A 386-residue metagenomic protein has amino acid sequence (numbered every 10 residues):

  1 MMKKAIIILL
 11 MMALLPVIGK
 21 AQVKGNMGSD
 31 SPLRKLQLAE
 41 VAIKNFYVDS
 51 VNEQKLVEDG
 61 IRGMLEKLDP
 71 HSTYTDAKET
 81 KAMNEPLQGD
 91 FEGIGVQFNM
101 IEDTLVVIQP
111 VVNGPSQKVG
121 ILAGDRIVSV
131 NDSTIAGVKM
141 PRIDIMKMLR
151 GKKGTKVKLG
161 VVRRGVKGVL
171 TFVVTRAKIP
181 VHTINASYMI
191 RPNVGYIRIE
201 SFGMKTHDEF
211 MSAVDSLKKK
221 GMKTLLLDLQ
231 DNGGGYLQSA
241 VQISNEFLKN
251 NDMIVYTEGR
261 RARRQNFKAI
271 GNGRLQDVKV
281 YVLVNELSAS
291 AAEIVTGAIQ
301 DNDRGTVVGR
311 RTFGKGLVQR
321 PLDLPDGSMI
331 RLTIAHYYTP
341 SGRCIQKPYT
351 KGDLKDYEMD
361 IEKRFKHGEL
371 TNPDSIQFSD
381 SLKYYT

Functional and structural regions predicted by a protein language model:
M1-S29: Bacterial Sec-dependent N-terminal signal peptides
A21-P32, L36-E53, D76, V106-Q109 (+3 more regions): Cleft-lining beta-strand/loop regions that shape enzyme active-site pockets
V51-L68: An acidic helix/loop motif centered on a single conserved Asp/Glu that marks catalytic or ligand-interacting sites
D59, H71-Q109: PDZ/PDZ-like peptide-tail recognition elements
G124-R126: Structural motif
V128-S129, T306, R331, Q346: Hydrophobic beta-strand signal
P340-T386: Conserved functional hotspot residues or short segments at active or partner-binding sites across diverse domains
